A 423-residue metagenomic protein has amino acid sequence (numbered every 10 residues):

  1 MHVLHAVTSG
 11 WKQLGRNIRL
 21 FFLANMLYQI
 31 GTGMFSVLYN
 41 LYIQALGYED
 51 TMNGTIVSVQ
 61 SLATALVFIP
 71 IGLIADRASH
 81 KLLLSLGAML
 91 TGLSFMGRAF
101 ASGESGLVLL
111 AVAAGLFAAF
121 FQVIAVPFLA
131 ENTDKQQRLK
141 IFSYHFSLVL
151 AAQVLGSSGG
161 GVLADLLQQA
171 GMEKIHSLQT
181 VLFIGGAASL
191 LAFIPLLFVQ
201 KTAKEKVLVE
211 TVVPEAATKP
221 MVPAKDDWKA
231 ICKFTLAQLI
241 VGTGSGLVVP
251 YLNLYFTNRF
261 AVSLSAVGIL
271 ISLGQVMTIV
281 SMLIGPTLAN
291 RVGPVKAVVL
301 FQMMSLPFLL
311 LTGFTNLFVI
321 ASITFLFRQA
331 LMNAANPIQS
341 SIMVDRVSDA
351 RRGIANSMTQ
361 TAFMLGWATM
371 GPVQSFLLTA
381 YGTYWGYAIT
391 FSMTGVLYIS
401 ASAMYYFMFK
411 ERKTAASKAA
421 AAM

Functional and structural regions predicted by a protein language model:
M1-G15, K201-A237, A422-M423: Juxtamembrane intracellular "pre-TM" segments in multi-pass secondary transporters
V3-L66, A230-I271: Helix-loop boundary and gating motifs at the non-cytosolic
M26, S94, S105-F121, L239 (+1 more regions): Hydrophobic core of transmembrane alpha-helices in multi-pass small-molecule transporters, especially MFS/SLC-type
V67-S79, A164, S281-G293, L378-T379: Helix-to-loop junctions at the C-terminal end of transmembrane segments in multipass secondary transporters
L82-G97, K296-L311: Structural signature of the two symmetry-related core transmembrane helices
L110-V149: Cytoplasmic helix-loop-helix junction between adjacent transmembrane helices in 12-TM secondary transporters
D165-A187, F376-Y398: A membrane-interface helix-boundary motif in multi-pass transporters
A188-A203, L306, S392-M423: Multi-pass alpha-helical transporter architecture, strongest for 12-TM Major Facilitator/SLC carriers used
